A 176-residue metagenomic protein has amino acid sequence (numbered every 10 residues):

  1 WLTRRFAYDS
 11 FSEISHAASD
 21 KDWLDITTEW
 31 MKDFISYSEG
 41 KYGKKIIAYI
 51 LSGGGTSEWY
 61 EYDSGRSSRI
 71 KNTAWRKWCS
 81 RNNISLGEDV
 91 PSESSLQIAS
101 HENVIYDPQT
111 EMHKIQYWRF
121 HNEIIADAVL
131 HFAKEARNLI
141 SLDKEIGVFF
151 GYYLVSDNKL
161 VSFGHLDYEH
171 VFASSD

Functional and structural regions predicted by a protein language model:
L2-S175: Polysaccharide-binding and catalytic clefts of secreted carbohydrate-active enzymes
